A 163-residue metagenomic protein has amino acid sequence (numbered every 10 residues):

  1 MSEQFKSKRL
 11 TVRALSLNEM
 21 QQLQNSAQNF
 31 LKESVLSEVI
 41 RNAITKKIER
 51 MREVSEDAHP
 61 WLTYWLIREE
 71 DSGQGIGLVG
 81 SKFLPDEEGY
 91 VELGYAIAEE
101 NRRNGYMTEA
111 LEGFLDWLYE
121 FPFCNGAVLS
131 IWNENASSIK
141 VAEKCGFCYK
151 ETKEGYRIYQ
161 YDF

Functional and structural regions predicted by a protein language model:
M1-E92, I97-E100, G113-W117, F121 (+2 more regions): GNAT-family acyltransferases
G94, V128-L129: Short, surface-exposed beta-strand segments enriched in small/polar/acidic residues
R103-T108: Glycine-rich acyl-CoA binding loop
L129-I139: Conserved beta-strand-loop-alpha-helix junction that forms the acyl-donor binding cleft
A142: Conserved active-site tyrosine of GNAT-family acetyltransferases
C145: Short, aromatic/basic amphipathic alpha-helical patches
